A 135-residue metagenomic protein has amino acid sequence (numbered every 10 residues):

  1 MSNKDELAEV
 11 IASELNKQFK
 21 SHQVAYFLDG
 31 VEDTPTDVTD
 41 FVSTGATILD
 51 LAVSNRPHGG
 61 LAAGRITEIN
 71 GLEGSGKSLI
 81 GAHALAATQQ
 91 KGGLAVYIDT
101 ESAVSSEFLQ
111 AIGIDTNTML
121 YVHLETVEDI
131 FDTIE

Functional and structural regions predicted by a protein language model:
N3-M119, E128-E135: The Walker A/P-loop phosphate-binding site
V122: A contiguous pocket-lining binding segment that forms or flanks enzyme active sites
E125: Short, acidic/turn-prone active-site loops that include or flank metal/cofactor- and phosphate-binding residues
